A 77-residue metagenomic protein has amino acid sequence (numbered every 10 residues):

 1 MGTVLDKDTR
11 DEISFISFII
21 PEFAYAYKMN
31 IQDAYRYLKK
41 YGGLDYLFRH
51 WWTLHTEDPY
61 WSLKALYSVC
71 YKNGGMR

Functional and structural regions predicted by a protein language model:
M1-L5, M76-R77: Membrane-proximal intrinsically disordered regions of secretory-pathway and membrane-system proteins
V4-K28: N-terminal acidic leader/helix
D6-D11, D33, D45, D58: Acidic-enriched, low-complexity/disordered segments with a strong bias for Aspartate over Glutamate
K7, K28, K39-K40, K64 (+1 more regions): Context-gated lysine
A24-A26, N30-H55: Amphipathic, hydrophobic secondary-structure cores in small proteins
W52-R77: Long, compositionally biased
